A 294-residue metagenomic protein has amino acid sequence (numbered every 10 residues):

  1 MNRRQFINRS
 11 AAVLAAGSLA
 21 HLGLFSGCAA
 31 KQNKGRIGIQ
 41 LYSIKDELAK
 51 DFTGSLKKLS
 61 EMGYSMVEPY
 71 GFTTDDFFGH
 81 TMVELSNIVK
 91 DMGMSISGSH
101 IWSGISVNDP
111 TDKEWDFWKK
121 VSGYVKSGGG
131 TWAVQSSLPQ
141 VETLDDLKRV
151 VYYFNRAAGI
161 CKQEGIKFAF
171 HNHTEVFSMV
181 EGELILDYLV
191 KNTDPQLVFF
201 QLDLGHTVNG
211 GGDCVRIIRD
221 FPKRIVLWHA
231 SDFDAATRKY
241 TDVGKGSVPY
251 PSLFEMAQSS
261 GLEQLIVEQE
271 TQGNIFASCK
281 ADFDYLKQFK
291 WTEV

Functional and structural regions predicted by a protein language model:
R4-S18, L22-G38, K45-L56, S60 (+2 more regions): Histidine-acidic metal/acid-base catalytic patches
A11-A12, V107-F199: Active-site acidic/histidine proton-transfer and metal-coordination neighborhood in alpha/beta enzyme cores
Q32, L56-E61, F78-S97, F117-G129 (+4 more regions): Acidic (Asp/Glu)-rich catalytic clusters
N33-G38, I44-K45, V67, F77-S86 (+3 more regions): Accessory recognition modules or surfaces
G35-Q40, V67-P69, I96-I101, A133-Q135 (+4 more regions): Hydrophobic faces of well-ordered beta-strands that scaffold small-molecule active sites in alpha/beta enzyme cores
I44-K50, Y70-T81, S103-W115, P139-L147 (+4 more regions): Acidic-and-aromatic substrate-binding clefts and catalytic sites of carbohydrate-active enzymes
Y64: Conserved acetyl-CoA-binding loop of GNAT-fold acetyltransferases
